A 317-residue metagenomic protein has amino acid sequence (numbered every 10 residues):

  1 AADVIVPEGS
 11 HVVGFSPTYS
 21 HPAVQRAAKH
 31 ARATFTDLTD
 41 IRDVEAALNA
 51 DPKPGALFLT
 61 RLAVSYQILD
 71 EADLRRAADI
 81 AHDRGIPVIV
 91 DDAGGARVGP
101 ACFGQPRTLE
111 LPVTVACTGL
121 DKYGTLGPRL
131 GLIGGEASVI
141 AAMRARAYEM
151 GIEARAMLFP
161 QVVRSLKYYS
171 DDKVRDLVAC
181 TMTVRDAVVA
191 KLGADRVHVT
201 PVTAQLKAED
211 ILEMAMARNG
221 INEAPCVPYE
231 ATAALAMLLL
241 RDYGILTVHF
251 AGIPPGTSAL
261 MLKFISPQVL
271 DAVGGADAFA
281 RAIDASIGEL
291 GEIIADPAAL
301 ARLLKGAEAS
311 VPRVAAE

Functional and structural regions predicted by a protein language model:
A1-Y168, V174, D186-V189, I265-P267 (+2 more regions): Conserved PLP-enzyme active-site core in the AAT-like
F35, V115, D195, L246-T247: Residue-level detector of short coil/turn "hinge" positions at structural boundaries
L48, V178-T181, A236, A280: A generic alpha-helix structural signal
E153-G220: Structural motif of enzymes handling amino- and sulfur-group chemistry
R196-A298: Conserved C-terminal alpha-helix-loop-beta "cap" of PLP-dependent enzymes that closes/shapes the active-site mouth
L303, A307: Terminal helix/beta-alpha structural elements that buttress the NAD(P)+-binding lobe
